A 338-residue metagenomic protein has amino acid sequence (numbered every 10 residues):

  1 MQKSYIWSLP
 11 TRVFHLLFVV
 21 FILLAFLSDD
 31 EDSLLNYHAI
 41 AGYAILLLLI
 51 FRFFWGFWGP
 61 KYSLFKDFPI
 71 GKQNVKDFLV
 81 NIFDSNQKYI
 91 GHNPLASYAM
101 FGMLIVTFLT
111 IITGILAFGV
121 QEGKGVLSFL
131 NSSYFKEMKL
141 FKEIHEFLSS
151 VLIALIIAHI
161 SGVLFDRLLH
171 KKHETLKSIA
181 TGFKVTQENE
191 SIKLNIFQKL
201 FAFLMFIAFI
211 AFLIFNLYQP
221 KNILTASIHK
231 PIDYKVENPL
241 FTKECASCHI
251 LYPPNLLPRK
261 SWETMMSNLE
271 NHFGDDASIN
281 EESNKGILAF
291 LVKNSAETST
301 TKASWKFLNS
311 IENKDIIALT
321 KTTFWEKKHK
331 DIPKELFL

Functional and structural regions predicted by a protein language model:
M1-P231, H272: Membrane-embedded alpha-helical bundles that constitute the cytochrome b-like, heme-associated redox core of multi-pass
M100, I111-T113, G119, G125-V126 (+1 more regions): Structured, soluble extracytoplasmic/luminal domains of envelope-associated proteins
V185-L194, L217-G286, S295-L338: Sequence context surrounding c-type heme c attachment/ligation sites in exported
